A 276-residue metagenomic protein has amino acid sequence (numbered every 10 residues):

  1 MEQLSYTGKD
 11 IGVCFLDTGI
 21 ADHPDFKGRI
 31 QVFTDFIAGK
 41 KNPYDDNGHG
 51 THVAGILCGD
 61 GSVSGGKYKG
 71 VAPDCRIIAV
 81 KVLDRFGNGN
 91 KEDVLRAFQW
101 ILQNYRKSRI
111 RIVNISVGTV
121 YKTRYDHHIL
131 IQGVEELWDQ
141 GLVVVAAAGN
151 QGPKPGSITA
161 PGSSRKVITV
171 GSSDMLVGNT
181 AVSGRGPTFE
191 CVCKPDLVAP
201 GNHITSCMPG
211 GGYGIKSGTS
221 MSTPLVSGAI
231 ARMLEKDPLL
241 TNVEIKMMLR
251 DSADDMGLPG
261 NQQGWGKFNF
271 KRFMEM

Functional and structural regions predicted by a protein language model:
E2-V32, K40-E92, S108-R111, D139 (+4 more regions): Subtilisin-like serine protease catalytic core
L16-G19, I56-D60, V80-D84, I115-T119 (+6 more regions): Active-site-proximal beta-strand/loop segments in catalytic clefts of secreted hydrolases
D17, G50, G149, S220 (+1 more regions): Conserved G/P- and acidic residue-centered "switch" motifs that form tight phosphate/ATP-binding loops in soluble
D22, I30-Q31, D174-M221, G257: Catalytic-core environment of secreted peptidases
D22-P24, V63-S64, N150-P155, L176-V177: Active-site environment of divalent metal-dependent phosphoester hydrolases
A54-I56, I78-D84, G201-Q263, K267: Hydrolase catalytic cores
C58-S62, Q99-R106, E135, D139 (+4 more regions): Sec-exported extracytoplasmic/periplasmic mature domains
V82-K166, F189-V192, C207-T223, Q262: Substrate-binding/access-modulating region of protease and related hydrolase catalytic domains
